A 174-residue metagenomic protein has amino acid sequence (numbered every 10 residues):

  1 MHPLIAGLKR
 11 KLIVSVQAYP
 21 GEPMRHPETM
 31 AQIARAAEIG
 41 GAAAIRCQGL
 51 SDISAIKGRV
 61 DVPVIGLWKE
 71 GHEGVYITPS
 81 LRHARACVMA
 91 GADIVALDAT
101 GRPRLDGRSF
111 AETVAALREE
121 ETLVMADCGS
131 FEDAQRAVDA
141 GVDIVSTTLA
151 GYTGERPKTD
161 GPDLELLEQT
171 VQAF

Functional and structural regions predicted by a protein language model:
M1-M89, T122, E132-D139: Conserved N-terminal beta1-alpha1 strand-loop-helix module at the mouth
P27-A31, I77-A84, G107-T113, T159-E168: Charged helix-capping and loop-helix junction motifs
R35-G41, V95, A116-E121, Q172-F174: Short, surface-exposed connector motifs at secondary-structure boundaries
G49, W68, A99, C128 (+1 more regions): Short secondary-structure boundary segments
V64-G71, V88, A115-T122, V145-G151 (+1 more regions): Short, structured secondary-structure boundary patches
H83, C87-D133: Hydrophobic, well-structured mid-protein blocks that either form specific transmembrane helices
D93-L105, V138-V171: Glycine/Thr-rich beta-alpha phosphate-binding loop at enzyme active sites
